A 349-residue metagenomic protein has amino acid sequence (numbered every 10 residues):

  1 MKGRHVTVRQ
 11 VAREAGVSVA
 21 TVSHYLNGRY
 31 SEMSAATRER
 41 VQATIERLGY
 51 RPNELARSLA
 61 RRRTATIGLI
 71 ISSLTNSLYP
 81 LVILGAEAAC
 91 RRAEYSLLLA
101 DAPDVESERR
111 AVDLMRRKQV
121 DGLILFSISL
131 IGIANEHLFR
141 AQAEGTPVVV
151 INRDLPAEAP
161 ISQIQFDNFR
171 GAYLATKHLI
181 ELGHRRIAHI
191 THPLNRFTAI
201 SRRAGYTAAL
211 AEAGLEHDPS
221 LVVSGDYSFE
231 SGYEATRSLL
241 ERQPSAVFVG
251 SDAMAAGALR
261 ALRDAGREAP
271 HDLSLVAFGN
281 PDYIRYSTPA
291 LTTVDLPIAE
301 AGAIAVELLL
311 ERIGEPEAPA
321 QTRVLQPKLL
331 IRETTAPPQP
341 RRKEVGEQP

Functional and structural regions predicted by a protein language model:
M1-T64, Q348: N-terminal helix-turn-helix DNA-binding module of bacterial transcription factors
K2-G3, R62-K177, E181, E241-R242: Alpha-helical recognition/docking segments in bacterial nutrient-uptake and carbohydrate-utilization systems
E14, V19-S23, A60-T75, H178 (+1 more regions): Short beta-strand segments enriched in small/hydrophobic residues
L48, A93, E144-G145, A213 (+2 more regions): Helix C-cap/helix->beta junction micro-motif
E54, I71-L81, L99-S107, S129 (+7 more regions): Hinge/beta->alpha junction and helix N-cap segments in small-molecule ligand-binding domains
R185-R186, H217-L221, E268-S274: Short acidic capping loops at alpha-helix termini that bridge into adjacent secondary structure
A235-P349: Flexible loop/turn connectors
